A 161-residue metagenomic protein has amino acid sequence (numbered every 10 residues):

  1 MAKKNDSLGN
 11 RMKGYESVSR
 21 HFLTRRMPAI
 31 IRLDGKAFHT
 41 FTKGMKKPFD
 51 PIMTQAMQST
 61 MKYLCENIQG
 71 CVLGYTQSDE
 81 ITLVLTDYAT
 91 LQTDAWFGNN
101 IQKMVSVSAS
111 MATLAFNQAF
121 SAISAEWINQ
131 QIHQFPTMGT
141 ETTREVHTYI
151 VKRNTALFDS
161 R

Functional and structural regions predicted by a protein language model:
M1-R161: Regulatory and interdomain segments flanking nucleotide-handling catalytic cores in signaling/defense enzymes
